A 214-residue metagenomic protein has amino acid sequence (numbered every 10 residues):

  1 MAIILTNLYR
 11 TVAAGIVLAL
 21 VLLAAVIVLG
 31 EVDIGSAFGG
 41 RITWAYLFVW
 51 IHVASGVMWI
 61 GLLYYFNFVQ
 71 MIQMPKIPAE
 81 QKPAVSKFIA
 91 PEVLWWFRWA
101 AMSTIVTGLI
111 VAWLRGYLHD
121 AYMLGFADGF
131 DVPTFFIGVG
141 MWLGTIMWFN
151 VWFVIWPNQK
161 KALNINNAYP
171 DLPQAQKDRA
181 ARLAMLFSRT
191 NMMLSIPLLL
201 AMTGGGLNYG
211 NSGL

Functional and structural regions predicted by a protein language model:
M1-L214: Polytopic transmembrane helical bundles with strong interfacial aromatic enrichment
